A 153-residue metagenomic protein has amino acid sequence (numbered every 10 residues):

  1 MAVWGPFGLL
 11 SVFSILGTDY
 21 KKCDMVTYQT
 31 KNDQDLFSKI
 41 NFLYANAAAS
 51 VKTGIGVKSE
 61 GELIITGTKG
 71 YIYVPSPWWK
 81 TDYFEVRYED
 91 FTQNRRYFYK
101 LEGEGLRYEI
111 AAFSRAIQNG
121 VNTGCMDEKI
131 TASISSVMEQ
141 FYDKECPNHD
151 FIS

Functional and structural regions predicted by a protein language model:
A2, E104, H149: Flexible, active-site-adjacent loop/turn segments at secondary-structure boundaries
V3-K80, A111-V121: Contiguous beta-strand/loop segments that form the cofactor/metal-binding neighborhood of enzyme cores
W4-F7, Y108, M126, I130: A generic structural signal for residues located within well-ordered alpha-helices of large catalytic or ligand-binding
D33-L36, E85, V137-M138: Short secondary-structure transition/capping segments
L63, T81-F91: Short polybasic amphipathic segments
T92-R96: Surface-exposed loop/edge segments in extracytoplasmic proteins
Y97-A111, M126: Active-site loop of classical SDR/Rossmann-like NAD(P)-dependent oxidoreductases, centered on the catalytic Tyr-X3-Lys
A112-S153: C-terminal helix-rich "cap/oligomerization" subdomain common to oxidoreductases
